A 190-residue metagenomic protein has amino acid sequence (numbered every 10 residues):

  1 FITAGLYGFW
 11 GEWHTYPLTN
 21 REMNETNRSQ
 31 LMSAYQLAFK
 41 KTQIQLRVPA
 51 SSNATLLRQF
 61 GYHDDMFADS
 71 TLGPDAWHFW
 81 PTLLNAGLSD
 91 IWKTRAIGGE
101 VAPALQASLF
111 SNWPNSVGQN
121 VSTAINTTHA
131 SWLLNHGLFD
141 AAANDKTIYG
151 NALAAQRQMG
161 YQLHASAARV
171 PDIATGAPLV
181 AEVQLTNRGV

Functional and structural regions predicted by a protein language model:
F1-R21: Active-site groove signature of glycoside hydrolases
F1-T3, N24-A38: An active-site-proximal structural segment forming one wall of the substrate-binding cleft that immediately precedes
L6-G11, F39, V48-A50, G137: Short, flexible loop/turn elements at secondary-structure junctions
Q45-R169: Substrate-binding cleft of secreted/luminal carbohydrate-active enzymes
A177-A181: Structural beta-strand segments of beta-rich domains
L185-V190: Short amphipathic, basic-aromatic surface patches that mediate peripheral association with negatively charged
